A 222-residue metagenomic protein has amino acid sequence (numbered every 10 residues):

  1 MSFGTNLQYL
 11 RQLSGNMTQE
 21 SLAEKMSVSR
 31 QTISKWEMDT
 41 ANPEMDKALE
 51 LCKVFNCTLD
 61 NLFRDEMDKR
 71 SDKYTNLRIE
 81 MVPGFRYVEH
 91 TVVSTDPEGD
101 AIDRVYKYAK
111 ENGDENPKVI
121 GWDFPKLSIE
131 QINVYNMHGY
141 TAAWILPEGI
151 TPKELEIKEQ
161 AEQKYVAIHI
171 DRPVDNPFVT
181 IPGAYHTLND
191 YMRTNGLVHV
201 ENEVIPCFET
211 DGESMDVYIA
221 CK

Functional and structural regions predicted by a protein language model:
M1-G15: A short, Lys/Arg-rich alpha-helix, primarily the initiator
T5, Y9, E24, K35 (+1 more regions): DNA-binding alpha-helical recognition surfaces that contact promoter or target DNA
Q8-Y9, E20, L49: Residues within the helices of the helix-turn-helix
R11, A23, C52: The alpha-helix within a helix-turn-helix
G15-K35: Short alpha-helical DNA-recognition segment
Q31-S34, M38, E44, L49 (+2 more regions): A solvent-exposed interaction/effector surface
